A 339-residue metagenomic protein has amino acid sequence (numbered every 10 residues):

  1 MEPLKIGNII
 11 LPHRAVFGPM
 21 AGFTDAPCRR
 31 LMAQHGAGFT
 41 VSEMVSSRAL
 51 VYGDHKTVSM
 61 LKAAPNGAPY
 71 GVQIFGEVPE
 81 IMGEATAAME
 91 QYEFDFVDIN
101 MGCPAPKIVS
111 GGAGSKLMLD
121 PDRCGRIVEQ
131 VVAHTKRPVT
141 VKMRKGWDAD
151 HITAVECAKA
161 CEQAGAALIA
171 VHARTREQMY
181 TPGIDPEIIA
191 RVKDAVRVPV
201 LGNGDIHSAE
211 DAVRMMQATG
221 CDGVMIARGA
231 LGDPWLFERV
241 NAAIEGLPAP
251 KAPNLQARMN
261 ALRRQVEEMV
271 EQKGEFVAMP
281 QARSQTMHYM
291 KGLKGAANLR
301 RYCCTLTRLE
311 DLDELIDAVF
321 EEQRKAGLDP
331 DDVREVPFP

Functional and structural regions predicted by a protein language model:
M1-L4, L11, A15, A21 (+7 more regions): Alpha/beta catalytic cores of nucleotide-metabolism and tRNA/nucleoside-modifying enzymes
E2-G7, M20-D95: Glycine-rich, positively charged N-terminal anion/phosphate-binding segment
L4-V16, R48-Y70, C103-G111, V132-T140 (+1 more regions): N-terminal small/glycine-rich loop or linker at the start of catalytic domains across soluble metabolic enzymes
A15-P19, T40-S42, Y70-I74, V97 (+4 more regions): Hydrophobic faces of well-ordered beta-strands that scaffold small-molecule active sites in alpha/beta enzyme cores
M20-G22, V45-S47, F75-E77, G102-P104 (+4 more regions): Active-site beta-loop-alpha junctions enriched in small/polar residues
Q34, G83-A113, P121-V200, V213-R214 (+1 more regions): Alpha/beta enzyme core
